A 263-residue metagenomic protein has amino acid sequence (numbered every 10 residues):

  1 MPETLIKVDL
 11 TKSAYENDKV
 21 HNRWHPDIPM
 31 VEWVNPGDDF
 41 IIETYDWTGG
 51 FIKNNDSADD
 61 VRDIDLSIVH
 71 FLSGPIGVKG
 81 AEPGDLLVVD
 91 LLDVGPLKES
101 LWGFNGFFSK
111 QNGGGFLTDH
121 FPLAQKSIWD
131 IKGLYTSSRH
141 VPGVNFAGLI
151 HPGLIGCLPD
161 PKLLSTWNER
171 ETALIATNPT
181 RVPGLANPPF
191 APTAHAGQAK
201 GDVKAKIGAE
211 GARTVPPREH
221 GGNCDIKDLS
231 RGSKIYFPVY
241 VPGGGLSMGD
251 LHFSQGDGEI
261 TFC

Functional and structural regions predicted by a protein language model:
P2-I64: N-terminal, Lys/Arg-enriched amphipathic/low-complexity engagement segments that precede the first folded domain
Y15-H25, D65-S73, A212-H220: Short, structured beta-strand/loop micro-motifs enriched in basic residues and often containing a Trp
V20, M30, G74-G77, D225: Short, conserved secondary-structure segments in the cores of folded domains
G37, A81-G84, G232: Loop/turn positions that initiate beta-strands
I42, L86-V89, F237: A generic structural signal for residues embedded in beta-strands
W47-A58, V94-G106, G243-F253: Short, Lys/Arg- and Gly-enriched loop/turn segments at beta-strand edges
D93-S230, Y236: Intrinsically disordered, low-complexity linker/loop segments enriched in Gly/Pro and charged/polar residues
